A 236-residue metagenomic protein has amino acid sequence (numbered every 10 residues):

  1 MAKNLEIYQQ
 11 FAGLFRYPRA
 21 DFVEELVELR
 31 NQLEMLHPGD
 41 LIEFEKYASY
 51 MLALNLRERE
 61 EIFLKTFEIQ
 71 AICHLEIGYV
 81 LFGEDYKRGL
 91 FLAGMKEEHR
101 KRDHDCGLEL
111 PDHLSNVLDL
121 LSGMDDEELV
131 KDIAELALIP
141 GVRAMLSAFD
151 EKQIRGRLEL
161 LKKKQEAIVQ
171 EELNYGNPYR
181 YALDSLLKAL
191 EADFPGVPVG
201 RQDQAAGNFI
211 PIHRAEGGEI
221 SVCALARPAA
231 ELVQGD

Functional and structural regions predicted by a protein language model:
M1-L114, L118-D236: Charged, alpha-helix-forming regions
